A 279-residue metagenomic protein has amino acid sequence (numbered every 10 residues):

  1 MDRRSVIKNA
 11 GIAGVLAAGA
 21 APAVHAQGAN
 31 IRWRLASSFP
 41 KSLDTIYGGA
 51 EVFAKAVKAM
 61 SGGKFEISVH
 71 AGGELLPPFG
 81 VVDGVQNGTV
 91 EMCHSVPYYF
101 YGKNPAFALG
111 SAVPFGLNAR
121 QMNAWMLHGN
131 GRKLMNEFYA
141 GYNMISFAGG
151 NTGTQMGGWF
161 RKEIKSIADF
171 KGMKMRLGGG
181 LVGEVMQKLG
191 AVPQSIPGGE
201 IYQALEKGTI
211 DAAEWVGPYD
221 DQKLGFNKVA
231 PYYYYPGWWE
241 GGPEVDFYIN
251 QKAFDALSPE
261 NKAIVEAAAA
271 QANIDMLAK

Functional and structural regions predicted by a protein language model:
D2-G19, H25-M122, N130-K279: N-terminal secretory/targeting leader peptides
